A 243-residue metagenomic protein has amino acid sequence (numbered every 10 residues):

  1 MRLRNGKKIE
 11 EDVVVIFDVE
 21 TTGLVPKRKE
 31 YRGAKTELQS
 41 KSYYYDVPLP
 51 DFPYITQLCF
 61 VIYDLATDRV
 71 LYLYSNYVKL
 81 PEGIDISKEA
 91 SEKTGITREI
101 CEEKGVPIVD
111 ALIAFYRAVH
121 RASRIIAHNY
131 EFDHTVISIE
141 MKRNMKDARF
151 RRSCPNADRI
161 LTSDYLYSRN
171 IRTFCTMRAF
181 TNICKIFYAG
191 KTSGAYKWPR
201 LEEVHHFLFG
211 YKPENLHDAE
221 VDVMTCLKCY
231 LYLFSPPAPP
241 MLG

Functional and structural regions predicted by a protein language model:
M1-Q39: N-terminal accessory regions of nucleic-acid-interacting proteins
R2-V13, F52-R98, Y116-G243: Metal-dependent phosphoesterase core characteristic of DEDDh/y 3'-5' exonuclease domains
D18, T36-Y43, E89-K93, T192-S193: Generic detector of short, locally flexible boundary/turn motifs and exposed helical patches
K27, E102, L216-H217: Short loop/turn and capping residues at structural boundaries
K27-F60: A short alpha/beta connector and helix-capping loop motif
E102-R121: Catalytic-core regions of hydrolytic enzymes
